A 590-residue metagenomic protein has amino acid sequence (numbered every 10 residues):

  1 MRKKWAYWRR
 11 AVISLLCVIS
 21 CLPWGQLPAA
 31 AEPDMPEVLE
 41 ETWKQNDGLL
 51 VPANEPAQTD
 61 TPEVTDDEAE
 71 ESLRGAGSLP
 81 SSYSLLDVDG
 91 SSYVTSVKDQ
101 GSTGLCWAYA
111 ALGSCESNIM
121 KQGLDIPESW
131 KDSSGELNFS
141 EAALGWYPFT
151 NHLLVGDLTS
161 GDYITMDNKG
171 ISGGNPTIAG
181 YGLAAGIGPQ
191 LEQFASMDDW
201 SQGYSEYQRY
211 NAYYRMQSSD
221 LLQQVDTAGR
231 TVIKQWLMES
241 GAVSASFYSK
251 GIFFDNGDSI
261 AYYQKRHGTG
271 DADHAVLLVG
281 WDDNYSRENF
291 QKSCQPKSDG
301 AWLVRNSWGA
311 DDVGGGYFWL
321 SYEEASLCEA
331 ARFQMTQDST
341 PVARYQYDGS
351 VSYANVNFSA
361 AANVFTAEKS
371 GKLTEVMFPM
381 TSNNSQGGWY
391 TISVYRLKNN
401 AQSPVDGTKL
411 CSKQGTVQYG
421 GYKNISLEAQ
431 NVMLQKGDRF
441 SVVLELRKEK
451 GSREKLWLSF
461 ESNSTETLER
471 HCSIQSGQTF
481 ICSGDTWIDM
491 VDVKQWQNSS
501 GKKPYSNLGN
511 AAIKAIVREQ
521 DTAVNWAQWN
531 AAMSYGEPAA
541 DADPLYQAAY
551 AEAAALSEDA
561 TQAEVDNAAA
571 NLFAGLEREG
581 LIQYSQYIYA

Functional and structural regions predicted by a protein language model:
R2-V12: Bacterial N-terminal signal peptides that target proteins for export
I13-P23: Bacterial N-terminal signal peptides
L22-D34: Sec-dependent signal peptide cleavage junction
D34-E40, Q45, A76-V88, A108-E116 (+4 more regions): Predominantly the structural core of cysteine protease catalytic domains
Q100-D125: Alpha-helical support elements that line or immediately flank enzyme active sites and cofactor-binding pockets
S385-Q475: Aromatic- and Gly/Pro-enriched, solvent-exposed loop/edge beta-strand patches characteristic of beta-rich domains
E445-Q520: Short, surface-exposed beta-strand/loop patches at domain edges that form aromatic-rich interfacial subsites
D521-A590: Beta-rich interaction/scaffold domains
